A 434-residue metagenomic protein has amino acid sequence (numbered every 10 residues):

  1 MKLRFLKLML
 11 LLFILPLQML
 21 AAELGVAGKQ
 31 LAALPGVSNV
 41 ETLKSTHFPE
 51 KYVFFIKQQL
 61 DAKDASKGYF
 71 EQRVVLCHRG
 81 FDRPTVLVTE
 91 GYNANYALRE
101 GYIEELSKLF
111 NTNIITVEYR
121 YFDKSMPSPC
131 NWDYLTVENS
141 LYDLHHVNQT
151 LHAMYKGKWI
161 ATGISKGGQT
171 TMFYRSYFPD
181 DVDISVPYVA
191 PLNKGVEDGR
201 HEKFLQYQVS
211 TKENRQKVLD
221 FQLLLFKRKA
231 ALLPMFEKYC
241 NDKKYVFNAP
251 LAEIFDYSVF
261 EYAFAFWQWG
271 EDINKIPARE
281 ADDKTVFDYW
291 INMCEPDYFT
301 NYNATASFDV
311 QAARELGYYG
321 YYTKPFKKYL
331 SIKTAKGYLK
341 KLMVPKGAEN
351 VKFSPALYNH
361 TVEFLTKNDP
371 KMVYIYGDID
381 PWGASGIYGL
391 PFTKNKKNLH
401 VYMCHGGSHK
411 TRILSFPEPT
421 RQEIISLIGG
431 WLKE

Functional and structural regions predicted by a protein language model:
A21-T112, E418-E434: Catalytic-loop region of hydrolases
S107-K124: Conserved alpha/beta-hydrolase
Y134-H152: Alpha/beta-hydrolase active-site loop
Y155-S165: Alpha/beta-hydrolase fold nucleophile elbow
G168-D180: Short glycine-enriched nucleophile-adjacent loop and the immediately C-terminal alpha-helix near the catalytic center
D181-Y239: A catalytic-pocket lid/entrance helix-loop region that shapes and gates access to the active site across common
K238-F353: Alpha/beta-hydrolase fold active-site neighborhood
Y374-Y376: Short beta-strand/loop motif that positions the catalytic acidic residue of the alpha/beta-hydrolase fold
